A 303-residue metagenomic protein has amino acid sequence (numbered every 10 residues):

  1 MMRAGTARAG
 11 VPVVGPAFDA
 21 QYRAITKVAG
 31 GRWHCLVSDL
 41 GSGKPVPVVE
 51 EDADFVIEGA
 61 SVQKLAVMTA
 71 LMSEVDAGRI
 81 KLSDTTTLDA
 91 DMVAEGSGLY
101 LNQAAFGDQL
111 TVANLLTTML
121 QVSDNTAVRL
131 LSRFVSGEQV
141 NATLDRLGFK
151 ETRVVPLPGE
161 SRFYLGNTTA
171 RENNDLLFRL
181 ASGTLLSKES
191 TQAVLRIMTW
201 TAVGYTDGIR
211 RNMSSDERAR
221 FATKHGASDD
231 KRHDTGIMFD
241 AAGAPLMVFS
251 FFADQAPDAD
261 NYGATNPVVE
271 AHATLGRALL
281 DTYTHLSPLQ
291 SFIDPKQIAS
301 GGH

Functional and structural regions predicted by a protein language model:
G5, G10-I25, A29, F134 (+3 more regions): Structured C-terminal helix/loop/strand segments within mature extracytoplasmic catalytic/sensor domains
G30-I57: Short, conserved catalytic-motif segment at the N-terminal edge
R32-W33, V128-L185: Mid-domain, small-residue-enriched loop/turn segments at the edges of structured enzyme/sensor domains
S38-G41, A90-D91, M119-S123, F134 (+5 more regions): Active-site-proximal beta-strand/loop segments in catalytic clefts of secreted hydrolases
L40, L82-Y100, V135-S136, I197 (+1 more regions): Acidic helix-start/capping segments at beta-turn-to-alpha-helix junctions
I57-T86, F249: Active-site SXXK
T69-A77, R133, D175-S182, L280-D281: Short glycine/serine- and small hydrophobic-enriched flexible loop segments
M92-R129, G137: Conserved catalytic neighborhood of penicillin-recognizing serine enzymes
